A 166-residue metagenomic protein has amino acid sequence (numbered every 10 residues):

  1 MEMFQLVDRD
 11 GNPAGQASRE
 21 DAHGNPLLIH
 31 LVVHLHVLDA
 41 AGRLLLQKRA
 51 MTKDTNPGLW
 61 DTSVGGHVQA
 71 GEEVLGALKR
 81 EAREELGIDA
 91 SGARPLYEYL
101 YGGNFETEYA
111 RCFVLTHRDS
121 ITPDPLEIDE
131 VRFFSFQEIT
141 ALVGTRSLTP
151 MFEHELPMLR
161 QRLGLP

Functional and structural regions predicted by a protein language model:
M1-H34, L38-A40: Acidic, metal-coordinating catalytic segment for phosphate/diphosphate chemistry, firing primarily on the Nudix
D10, D39-G42, A50, T116-S120 (+1 more regions): Short loop segments at secondary-structure junctions
D21, A70, Y97-L100, N104-T116 (+1 more regions): Nudix hydrolase/Nudix homology domain
A22-V32, D39, R43-R80: Conserved Nudix-box catalytic region and its N-terminal flanking loop in Nudix hydrolases and closely related
E85: Short alpha-helical functional segments enriched in proximate histidine and acidic residues
D89-Y97: A short coil-to-beta-strand element that immediately follows conserved catalytic motifs
